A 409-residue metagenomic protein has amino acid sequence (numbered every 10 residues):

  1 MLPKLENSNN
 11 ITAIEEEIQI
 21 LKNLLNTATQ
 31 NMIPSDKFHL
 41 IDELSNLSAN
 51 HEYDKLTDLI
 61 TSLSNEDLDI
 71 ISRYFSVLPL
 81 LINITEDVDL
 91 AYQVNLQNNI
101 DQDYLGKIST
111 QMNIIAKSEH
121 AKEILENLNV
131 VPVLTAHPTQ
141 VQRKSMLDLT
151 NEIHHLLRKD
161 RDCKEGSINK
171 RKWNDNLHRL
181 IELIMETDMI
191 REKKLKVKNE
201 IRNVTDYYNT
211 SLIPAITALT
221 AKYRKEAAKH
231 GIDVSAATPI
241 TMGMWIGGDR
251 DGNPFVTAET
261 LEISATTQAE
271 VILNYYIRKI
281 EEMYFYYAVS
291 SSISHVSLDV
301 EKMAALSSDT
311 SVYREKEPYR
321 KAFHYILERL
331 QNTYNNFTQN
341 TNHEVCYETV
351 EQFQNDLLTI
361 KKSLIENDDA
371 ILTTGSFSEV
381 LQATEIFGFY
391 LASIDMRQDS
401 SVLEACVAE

Functional and structural regions predicted by a protein language model:
M1-E409: Often metal-dependent polyanion-binding catalytic scaffolds in large enzymes
